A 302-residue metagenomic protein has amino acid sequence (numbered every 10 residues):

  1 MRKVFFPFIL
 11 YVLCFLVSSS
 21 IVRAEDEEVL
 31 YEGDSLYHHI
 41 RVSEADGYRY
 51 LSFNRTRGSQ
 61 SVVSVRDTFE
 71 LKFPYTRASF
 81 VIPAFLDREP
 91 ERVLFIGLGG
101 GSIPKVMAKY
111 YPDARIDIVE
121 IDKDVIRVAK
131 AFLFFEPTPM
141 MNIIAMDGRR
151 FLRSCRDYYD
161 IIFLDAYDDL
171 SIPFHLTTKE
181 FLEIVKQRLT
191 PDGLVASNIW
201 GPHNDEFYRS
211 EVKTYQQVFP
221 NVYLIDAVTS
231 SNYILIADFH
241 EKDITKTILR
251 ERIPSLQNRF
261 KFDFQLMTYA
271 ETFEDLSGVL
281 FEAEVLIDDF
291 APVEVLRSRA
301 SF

Functional and structural regions predicted by a protein language model:
M1-V4: Positively charged n-region of N-terminal signal peptides that target proteins for export
P7-V17: Bacterial N-terminal signal peptides
S20-A24: Sec/Tat signal peptide C-region and signal peptidase I cleavage site
E25-S59, N221-F302: Soluble small-group transferase modules, centered on the S-adenosyl donor enzyme superfamily
E44, E70-S197, H203-Y208, V212 (+1 more regions): The AdoMet/dcAdoMet-binding core of the Class I SAM-like
R55-F69, F174: Acidic/histidine-rich helix-loop elements that form or flank divalent-metal/phosphate-binding sites at the catalytic
A196-N198, Y223-L224: Short catalytic-loop micro-motif centered on adjacent basic/acidic residues
F207-A227: Conserved Class I S-adenosyl-L-methionine
